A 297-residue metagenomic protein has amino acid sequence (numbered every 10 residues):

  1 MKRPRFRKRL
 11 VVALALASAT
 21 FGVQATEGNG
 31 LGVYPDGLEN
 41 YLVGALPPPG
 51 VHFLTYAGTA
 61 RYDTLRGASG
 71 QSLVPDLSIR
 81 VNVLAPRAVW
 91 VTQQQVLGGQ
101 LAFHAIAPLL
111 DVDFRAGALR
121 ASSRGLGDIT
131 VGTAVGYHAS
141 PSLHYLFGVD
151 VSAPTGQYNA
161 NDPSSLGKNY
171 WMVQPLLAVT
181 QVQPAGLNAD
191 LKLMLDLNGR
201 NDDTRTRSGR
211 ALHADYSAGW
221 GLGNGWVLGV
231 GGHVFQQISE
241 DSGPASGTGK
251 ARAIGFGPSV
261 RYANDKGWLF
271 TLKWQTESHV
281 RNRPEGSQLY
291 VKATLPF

Functional and structural regions predicted by a protein language model:
E27-G28, L42-G50, Q93-A102, A116 (+4 more regions): Short loop/turn motifs that connect adjacent beta-strands in outer-membrane beta-barrel proteins
E27-L31, A60-V83, G117-S123, P163: Surface-exposed strand-loop-strand hairpins of Gram-negative outer-membrane beta-barrel proteins
N29, R66, G70-L73, T204-F297: Outer membrane beta-barrel transmembrane domains
V43, T55, P86-W90, V131-Y137 (+5 more regions): Residues on the lipid-exposed face of transmembrane beta-strands in outer-membrane beta-barrel proteins
P49, S78-P86, S123-I129, G167-V173 (+3 more regions): Residues that define the transmembrane beta-barrel architecture of outer-membrane proteins
F53-A57, F103-A107, T133, F147-V149 (+5 more regions): Membrane-embedded beta-strand positions of outer-membrane beta-barrel proteins
A57-D63, W90-T92, A107-D113, Y137 (+6 more regions): Transmembrane beta-strands of outer-membrane beta-barrel pores
H144-D241, W274: Detector for outer-membrane/organellar transmembrane beta-barrel domains, recognizing the amphipathic beta-strand
